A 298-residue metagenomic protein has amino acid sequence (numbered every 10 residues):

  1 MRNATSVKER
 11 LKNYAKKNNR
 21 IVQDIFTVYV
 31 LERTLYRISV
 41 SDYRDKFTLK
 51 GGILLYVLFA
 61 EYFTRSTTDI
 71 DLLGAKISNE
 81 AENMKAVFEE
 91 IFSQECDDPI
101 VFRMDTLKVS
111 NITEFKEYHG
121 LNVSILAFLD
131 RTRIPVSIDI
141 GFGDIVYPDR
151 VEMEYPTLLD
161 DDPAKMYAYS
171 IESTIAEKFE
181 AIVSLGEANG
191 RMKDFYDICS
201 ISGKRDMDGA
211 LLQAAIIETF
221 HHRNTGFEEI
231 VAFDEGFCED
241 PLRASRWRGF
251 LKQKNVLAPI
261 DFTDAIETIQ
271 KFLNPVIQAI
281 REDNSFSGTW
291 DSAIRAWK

Functional and structural regions predicted by a protein language model:
M1-F47, Y56-S66, I70, G74-K298: Structured mid-to-C-terminal alpha-helical surface segments
